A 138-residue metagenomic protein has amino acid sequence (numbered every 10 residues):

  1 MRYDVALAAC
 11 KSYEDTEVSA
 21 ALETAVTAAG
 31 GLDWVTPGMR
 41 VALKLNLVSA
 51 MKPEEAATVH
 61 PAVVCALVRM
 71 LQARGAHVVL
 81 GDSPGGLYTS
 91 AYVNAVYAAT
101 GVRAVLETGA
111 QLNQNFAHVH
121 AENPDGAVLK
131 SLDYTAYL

Functional and structural regions predicted by a protein language model:
M1-L138: N-terminal and secondary-structure boundary signal
